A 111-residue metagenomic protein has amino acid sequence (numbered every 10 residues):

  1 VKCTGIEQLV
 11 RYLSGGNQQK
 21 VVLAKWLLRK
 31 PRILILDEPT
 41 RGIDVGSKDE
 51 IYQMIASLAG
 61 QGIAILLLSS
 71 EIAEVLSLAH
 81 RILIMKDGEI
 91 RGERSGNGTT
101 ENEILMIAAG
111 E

Functional and structural regions predicted by a protein language model:
V1-E111: Glycine-rich phosphate-binding loops of nucleotide-dependent enzymes
